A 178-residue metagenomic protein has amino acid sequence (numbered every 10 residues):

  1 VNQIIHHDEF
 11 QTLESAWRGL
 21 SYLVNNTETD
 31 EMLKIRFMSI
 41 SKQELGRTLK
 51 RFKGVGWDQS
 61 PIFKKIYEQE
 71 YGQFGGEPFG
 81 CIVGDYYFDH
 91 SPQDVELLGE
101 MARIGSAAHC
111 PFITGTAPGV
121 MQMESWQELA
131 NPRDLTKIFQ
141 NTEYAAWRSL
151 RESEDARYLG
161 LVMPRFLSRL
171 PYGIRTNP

Functional and structural regions predicted by a protein language model:
V1, L20, Q59-I66, M101: Generic structural signal of hydrophobic/aromatic residues within well-ordered alpha-helices of folded domains
V1-K50: N-terminal-proximal low-complexity accessory segments that begin disordered and transition into the first
D8-Q11, W57-D58, E96: Alpha-helix boundary/N-cap detector
E14-A16, D58-F63, P92: A short linear-motif detector with a strong N-terminal bias
E28, I40, K65-P178: A glycine- and small-residue-enriched flexible loop/hinge signal that marks low-structured segments
I35-G72: A short, well-structured beta->alpha microelement
